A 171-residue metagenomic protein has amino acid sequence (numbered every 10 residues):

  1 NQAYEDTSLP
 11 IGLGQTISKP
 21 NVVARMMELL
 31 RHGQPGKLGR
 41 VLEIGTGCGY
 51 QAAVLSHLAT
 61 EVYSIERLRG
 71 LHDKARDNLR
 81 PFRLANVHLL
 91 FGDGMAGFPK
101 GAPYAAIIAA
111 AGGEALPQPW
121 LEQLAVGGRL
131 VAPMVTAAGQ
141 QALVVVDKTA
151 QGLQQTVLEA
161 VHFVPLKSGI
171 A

Functional and structural regions predicted by a protein language model:
A3-S8, L13-R40: Conserved alpha-helix/loop element of class I SAM-dependent methyltransferases that forms part of the SAM/SAH-binding
E5-T7, G12-L13, G94, A142 (+2 more regions): Glycine-rich, flexible loop/turn motifs
G12-G14, P133, V146, G169: Alpha-helix boundary/capping detector
M27-L153: Conserved nucleotide-cofactor-binding alpha/beta core module
A59, I170-A171: A short, highly charged, low-complexity intrinsically disordered segment
T149, Q155-I170: Conserved histidine-centered catalytic loops in small-molecule metabolism enzymes
